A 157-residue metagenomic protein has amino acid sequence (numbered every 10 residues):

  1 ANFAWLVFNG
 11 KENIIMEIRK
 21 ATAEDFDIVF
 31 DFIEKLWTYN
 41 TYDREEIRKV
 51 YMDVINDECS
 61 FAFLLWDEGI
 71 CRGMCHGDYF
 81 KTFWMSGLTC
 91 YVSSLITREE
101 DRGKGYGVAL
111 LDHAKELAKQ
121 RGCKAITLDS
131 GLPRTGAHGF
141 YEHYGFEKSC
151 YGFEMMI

Functional and structural regions predicted by a protein language model:
N2-I15: Short, Lys/Arg-enriched N-terminal segments with co-localized hydrophobic residues within the first ~10-30 amino acids
M16-V29: A short beta-loop-alpha structural element at the N-terminal edge of CoA-dependent acyl/N-acetyltransferase catalytic
A23, D31, K35-G87, M156: Acetyl-CoA-dependent GNAT
F80, R98, R102, G131: Residue-level recognition of the GNAT/N-acetyltransferase active site
G87-E99: Conserved acetyl-CoA binding element of GNAT-fold acetyltransferases
D101, G105-H113: Conserved acetyl-CoA pyrophosphate-binding loop and the N-cap/start of the following alpha-helix in GNAT-like
V108, Q120, L132-C150, M155: Conserved active-site alpha-helix within GNAT-family acetyltransferase domains
A118-S130: Conserved GNAT acetyl-CoA-binding A-motif
